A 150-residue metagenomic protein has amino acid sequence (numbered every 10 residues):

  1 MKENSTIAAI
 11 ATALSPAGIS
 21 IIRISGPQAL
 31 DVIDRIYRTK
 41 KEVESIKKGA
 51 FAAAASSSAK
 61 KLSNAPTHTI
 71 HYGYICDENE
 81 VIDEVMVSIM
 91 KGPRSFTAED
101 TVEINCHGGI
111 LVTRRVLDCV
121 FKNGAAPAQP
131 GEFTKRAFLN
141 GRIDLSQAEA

Functional and structural regions predicted by a protein language model:
M1-A150: A glycine-rich (often HGG/GG-containing) alpha/beta subdomain
